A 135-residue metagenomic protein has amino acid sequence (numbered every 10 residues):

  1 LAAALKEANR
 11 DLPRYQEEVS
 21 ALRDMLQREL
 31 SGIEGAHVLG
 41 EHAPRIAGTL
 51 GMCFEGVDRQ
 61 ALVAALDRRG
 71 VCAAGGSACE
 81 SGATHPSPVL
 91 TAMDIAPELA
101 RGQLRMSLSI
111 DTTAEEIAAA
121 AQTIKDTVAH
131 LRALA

Functional and structural regions predicted by a protein language model:
A2-E7: Short glycine/serine- and small hydrophobic-enriched flexible loop segments
N9-L62: Conserved PLP-dependent catalytic core of the aminotransferase class-I/II
D11-E18, S81, T112, E116-A119: Catalytic cores of large soluble enzymes that bind and process phosphate-bearing ligands
L12-P13, V38, L62, A78 (+3 more regions): Short linear functional motifs in flexible/disordered or boundary regions
M25-I33, A65, R69-V71, T123-H130: Generic non-transmembrane alpha-helical segments
L50-R105: Conserved C-terminal alpha-helix-loop-beta "cap" of PLP-dependent enzymes that closes/shapes the active-site mouth
H85-A135: PLP-dependent enzyme catalytic core of the Aspartate aminotransferase-like
